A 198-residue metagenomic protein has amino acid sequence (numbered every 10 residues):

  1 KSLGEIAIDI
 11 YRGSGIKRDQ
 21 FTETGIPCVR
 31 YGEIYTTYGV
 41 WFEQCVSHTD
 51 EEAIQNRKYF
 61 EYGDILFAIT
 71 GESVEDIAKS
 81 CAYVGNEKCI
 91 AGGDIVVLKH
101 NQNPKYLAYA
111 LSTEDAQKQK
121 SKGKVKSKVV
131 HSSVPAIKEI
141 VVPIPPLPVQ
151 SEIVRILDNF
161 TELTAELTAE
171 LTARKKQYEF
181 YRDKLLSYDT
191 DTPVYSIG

Functional and structural regions predicted by a protein language model:
K1, K138-K175, E179: Amphipathic alpha-helical segments
K1-G13, D191-G198: Non-catalytic DNA-recognition/assembly elements of restriction-modification systems
G4-K17, E33-Y62: Sequence-specific dsDNA recognition surfaces
R30, C45, Q55-E114: A short beta-sheet element
K88-D94, V125-P145: A short glycine-rich beta-alpha junction/loop motif
T168-L171, K175, R182-D189, S196: Coiled-coil heptad-register positions
